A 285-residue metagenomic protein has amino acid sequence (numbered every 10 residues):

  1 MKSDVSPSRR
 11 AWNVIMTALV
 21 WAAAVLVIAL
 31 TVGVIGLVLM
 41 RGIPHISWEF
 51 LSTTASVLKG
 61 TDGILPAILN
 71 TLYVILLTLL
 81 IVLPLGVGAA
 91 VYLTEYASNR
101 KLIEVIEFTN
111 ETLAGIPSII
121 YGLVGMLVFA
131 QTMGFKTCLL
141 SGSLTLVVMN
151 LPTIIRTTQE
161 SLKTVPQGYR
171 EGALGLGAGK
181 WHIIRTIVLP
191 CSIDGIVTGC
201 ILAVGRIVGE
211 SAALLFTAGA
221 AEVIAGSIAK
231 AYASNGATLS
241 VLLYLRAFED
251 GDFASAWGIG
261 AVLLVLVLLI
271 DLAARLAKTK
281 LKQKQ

Functional and structural regions predicted by a protein language model:
K2-A22, G36-T78, N99, L245-A254: Periplasmic/extracellular loop-to-transmembrane helix junction in inner-membrane transport proteins
A55-L58, D62, L214-L264: Interhelical loop and adjacent transmembrane-helix boundary motif in polytopic membrane transport permeases
L69, Y73-I81, L85, A89 (+4 more regions): Hydrophobic alpha-helical transmembrane segments of multipass integral membrane proteins, especially permease/channel
T78-N110, L123, R275-K280: Transmembrane-helix boundary motif in ABC transporter permease subunits
L79, T158, K180-A218: Transmembrane alpha-helices
L93, Q159, K163, I201 (+1 more regions): C-terminal transmembrane helix and the adjacent membrane-cytosol boundary/short C-terminal tail of inner/organellar
E111-V147: Generic hydrophobic transmembrane alpha-helix motif, especially the helices
P117, L176-G177, P190: Glycine/proline-centered hinge or cleavage motifs at structural transition points of membrane proteins
